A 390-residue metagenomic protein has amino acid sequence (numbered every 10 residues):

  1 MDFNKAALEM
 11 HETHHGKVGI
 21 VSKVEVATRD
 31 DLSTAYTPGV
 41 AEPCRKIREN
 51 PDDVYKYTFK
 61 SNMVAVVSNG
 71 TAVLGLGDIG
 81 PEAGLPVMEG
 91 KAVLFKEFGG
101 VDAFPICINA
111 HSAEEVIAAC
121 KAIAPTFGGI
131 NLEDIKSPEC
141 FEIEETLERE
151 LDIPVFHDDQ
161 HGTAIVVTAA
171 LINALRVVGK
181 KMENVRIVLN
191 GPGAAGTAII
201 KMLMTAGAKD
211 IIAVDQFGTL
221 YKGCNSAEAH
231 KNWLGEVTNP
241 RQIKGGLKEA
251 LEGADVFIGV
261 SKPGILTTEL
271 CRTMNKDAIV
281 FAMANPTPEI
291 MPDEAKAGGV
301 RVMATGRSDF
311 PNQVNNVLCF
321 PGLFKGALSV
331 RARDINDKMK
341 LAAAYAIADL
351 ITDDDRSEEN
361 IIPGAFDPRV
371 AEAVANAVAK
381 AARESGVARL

Functional and structural regions predicted by a protein language model:
M1-V155, A375, A381, S385-R389: N-terminal ligand-binding/catalytic initiation module
Y55-K60, K96-E97, A122-A124, E148-R149 (+7 more regions): Solvent-exposed alpha-helices and their adjacent loops that cap or buttress functional pockets in soluble metabolic
L74, I79-G99, H157, H161 (+2 more regions): Glycine-rich phosphate/diphosphate-binding loop of Rossmann-like nucleotide-binding domains
P105, N131-D134, V155-D158, L189 (+5 more regions): General beta-strand structural signal in soluble alpha/beta enzymes
E150-A164, V280-N285: Short, acidic/small-residue loops that bind anionic groups at enzyme active sites
D158-D159, V178, A282-L390: Adenosine-phosphate binding glycine-rich loop
N232-R301, R307-D309: Rossmann-like adenosine-cofactor binding region
